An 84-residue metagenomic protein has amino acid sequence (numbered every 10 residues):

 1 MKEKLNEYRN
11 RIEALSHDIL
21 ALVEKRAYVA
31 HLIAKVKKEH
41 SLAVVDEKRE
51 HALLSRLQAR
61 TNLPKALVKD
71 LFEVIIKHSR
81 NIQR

Functional and structural regions predicted by a protein language model:
M1-R84: Domain-level signature for soluble enzymes in the chorismate/prephenate branch of the shikimate pathway
